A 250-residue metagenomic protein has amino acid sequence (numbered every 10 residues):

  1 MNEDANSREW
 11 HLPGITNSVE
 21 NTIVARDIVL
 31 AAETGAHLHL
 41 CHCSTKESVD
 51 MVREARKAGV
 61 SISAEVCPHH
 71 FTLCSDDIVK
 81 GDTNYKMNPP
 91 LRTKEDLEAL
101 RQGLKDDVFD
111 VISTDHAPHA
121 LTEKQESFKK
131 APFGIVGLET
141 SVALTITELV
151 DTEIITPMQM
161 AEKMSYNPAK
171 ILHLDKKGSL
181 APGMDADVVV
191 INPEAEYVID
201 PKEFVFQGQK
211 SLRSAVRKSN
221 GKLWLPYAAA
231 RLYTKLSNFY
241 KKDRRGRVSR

Functional and structural regions predicted by a protein language model:
M1-I112: Histidine/acidic residue-rich metal-binding segments in metalloenzymes
E9-G14, S18-G35, N84, K105-D106 (+2 more regions): His/Asp/Glu-enriched, well-ordered alpha-helical/loop segment that forms or immediately abuts the divalent-metal
T45, H69, A117-H119, A195-E196 (+2 more regions): Short, glycine-/Ser/Thr-/acidic-enriched flexible segments
V49, T72, A120-T122, V198-I199 (+1 more regions): Glycine/Thr-rich phosphate-binding loops of Rossmann-like dinucleotide-binding domains
K94, K170-L174, G208: Short gly/ser/thr-rich secondary-structure transition/capping motifs
S127-K130, D185-L236: C-terminal cap of metal-dependent C-N hydrolases
K235-R250: Intein/HINT protein-splicing elements and their conserved insertion hotspots or analogous self-processing inserts
